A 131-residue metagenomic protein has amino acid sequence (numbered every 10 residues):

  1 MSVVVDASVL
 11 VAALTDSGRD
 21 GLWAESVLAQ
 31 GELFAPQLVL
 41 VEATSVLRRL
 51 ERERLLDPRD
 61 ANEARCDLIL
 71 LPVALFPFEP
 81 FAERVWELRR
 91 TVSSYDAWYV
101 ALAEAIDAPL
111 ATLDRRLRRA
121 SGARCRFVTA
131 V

Functional and structural regions predicted by a protein language model:
M1-V39, L50-N62, V131: Short, well-structured N-terminal submotif of metal-dependent ribonuclease cores
S2, P36, V100-V131: Acidic, PIN/NYN-like endoribonuclease modules and their adjacent C-terminal/linker elements
R19, E32-L33, V73, A97 (+2 more regions): Generic structural signal for secondary-structure transition and capping sites
L33, R52, L70-A74, R90 (+1 more regions): Generic secondary-structure signature for well-ordered alpha-helical cores
V39-E42, Y99: Catalytic-loop motifs flanking and including active-site residues across diverse enzymes
T44-P72, R84: Active-site-proximal, substrate-binding regions of enzyme catalytic domains and RNA-binding/basic surfaces
L71-R116: Active-site neighborhoods of divalent-metal-dependent phosphate/nucleic-acid chemistry enzymes
